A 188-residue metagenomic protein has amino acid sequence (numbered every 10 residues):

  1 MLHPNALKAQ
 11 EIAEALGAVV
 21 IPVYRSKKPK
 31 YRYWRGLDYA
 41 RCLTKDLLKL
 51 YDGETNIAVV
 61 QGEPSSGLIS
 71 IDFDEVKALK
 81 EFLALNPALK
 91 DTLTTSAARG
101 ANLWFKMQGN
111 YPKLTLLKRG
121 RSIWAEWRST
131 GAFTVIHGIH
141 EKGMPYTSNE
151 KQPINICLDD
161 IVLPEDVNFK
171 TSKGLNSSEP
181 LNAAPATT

Functional and structural regions predicted by a protein language model:
M1-E179: Conserved phosphate/metal-binding and DNA-contacting active-site motifs used in DNA phosphodiester-bond processing
S177-T188: C-terminal accessory/binding modules appended to enzymatic or scaffolding proteins
